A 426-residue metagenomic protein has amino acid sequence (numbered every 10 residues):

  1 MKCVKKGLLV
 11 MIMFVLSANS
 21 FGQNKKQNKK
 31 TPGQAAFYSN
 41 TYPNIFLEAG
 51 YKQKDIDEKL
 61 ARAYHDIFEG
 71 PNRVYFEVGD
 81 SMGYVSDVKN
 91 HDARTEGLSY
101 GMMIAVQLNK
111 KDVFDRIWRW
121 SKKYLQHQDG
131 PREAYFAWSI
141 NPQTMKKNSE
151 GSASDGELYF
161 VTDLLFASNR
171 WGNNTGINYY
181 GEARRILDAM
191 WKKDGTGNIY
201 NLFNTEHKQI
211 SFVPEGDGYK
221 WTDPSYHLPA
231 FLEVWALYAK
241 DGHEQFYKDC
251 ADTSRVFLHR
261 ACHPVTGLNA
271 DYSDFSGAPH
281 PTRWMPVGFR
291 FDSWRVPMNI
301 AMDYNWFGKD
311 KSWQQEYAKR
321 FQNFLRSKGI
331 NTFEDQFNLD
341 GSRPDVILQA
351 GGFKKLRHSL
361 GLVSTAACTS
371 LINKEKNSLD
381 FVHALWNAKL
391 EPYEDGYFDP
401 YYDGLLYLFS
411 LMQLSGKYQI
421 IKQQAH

Functional and structural regions predicted by a protein language model:
M1-L8: Bacterial N-terminal signal peptides that target proteins for export
I12-S20: Hydrophobic h-region of N-terminal signal peptides that target proteins for export in Gram-negative bacteria
F21-Q27: Sec-dependent signal peptide cleavage junction
Q27-R62, H91-T95, G130-Y135, S149-D155 (+3 more regions): Extended ligand-binding clefts on enzyme/binding-domain cores
F37-E157, D163, S293, L362-I372 (+3 more regions): N-terminal carbohydrate-binding/catalytic regions of secreted carbohydrate-active enzymes
A63, L108, S121-Y124, Q128 (+9 more regions): Alpha-helical solenoid scaffolds that mediate protein-protein interactions, centered on TPR/SEL1-like repeats but also
I104, D163, A167-R170, I186 (+4 more regions): Core register positions within helices of long alpha-helical scaffolds
S342-H426: C-terminal functional modules
